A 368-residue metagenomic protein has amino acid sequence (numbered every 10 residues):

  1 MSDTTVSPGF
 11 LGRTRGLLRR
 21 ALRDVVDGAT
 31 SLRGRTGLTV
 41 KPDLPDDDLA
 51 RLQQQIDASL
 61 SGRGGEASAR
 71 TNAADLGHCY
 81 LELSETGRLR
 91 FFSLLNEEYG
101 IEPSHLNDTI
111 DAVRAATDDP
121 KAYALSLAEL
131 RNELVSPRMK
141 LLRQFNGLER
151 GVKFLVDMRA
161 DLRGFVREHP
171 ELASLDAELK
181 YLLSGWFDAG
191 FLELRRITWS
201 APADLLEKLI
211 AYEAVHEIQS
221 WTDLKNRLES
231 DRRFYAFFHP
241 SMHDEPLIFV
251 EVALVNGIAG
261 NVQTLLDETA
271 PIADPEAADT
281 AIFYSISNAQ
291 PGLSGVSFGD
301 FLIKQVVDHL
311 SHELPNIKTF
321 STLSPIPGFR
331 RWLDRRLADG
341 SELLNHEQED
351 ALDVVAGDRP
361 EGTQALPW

Functional and structural regions predicted by a protein language model:
M1-W368: Extended, composition-driven regions rather than compact fold-specific motifs
